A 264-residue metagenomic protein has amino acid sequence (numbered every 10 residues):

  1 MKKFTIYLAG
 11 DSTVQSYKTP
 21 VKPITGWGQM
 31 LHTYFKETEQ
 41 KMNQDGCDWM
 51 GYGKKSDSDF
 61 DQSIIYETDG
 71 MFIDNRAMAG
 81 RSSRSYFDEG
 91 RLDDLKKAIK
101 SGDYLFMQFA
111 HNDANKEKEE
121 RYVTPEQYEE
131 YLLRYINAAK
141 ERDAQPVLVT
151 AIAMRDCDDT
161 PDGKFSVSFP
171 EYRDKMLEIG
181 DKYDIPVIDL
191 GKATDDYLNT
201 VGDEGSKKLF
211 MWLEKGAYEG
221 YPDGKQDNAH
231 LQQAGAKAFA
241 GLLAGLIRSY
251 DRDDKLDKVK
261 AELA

Functional and structural regions predicted by a protein language model:
M1-A77, D94-S101: Serine-esterase "nucleophile elbow" of acetyl-processing enzymes
K2-T5, G26, S82, P170-E171 (+1 more regions): Alpha-helix initiation/capping motif
G10, S16-K18, G26, G80 (+3 more regions): Glycine-centered flexibility motif
S12, A79-R81, I152, A193: Short, solvent-exposed coil/turn elements at secondary-structure transition points
V14-Q15, S83, A114, D195: Short, acidic Gly/Pro/Ser/Thr-rich loop/turn segments
Y17-T25, A77-S85, E117-V123: Acidic/histidine-rich helix-loop elements that form or flank divalent-metal/phosphate-binding sites at the catalytic
G51-S56, S83-Y86, Q226: A short linear-motif detector with a strong N-terminal bias
D88-K237, G241-A264: Alpha-helical cap/lid subdomain in secreted, periplasmic, or secretory-pathway luminal O-acyl-processing enzymes
